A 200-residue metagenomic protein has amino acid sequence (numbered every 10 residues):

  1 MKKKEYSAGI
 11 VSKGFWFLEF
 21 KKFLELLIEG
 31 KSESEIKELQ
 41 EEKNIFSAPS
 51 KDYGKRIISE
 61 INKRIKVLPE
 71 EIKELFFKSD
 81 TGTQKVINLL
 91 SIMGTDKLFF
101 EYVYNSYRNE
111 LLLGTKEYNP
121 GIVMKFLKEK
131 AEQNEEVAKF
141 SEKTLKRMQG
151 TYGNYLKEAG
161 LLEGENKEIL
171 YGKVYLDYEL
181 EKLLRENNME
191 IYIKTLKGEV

Functional and structural regions predicted by a protein language model:
M1-V86: Eukaryotic partner-binding/assembly regions in large regulatory complexes
S7-G14, A48, I87-L90, G94 (+3 more regions): Short, solvent-exposed segments of well-ordered alpha helices
I10-K13, K22, L26, G30 (+4 more regions): Leucine-rich, amphipathic alpha-helical/linker segments
S34-Q40, G114-K139: Short acidic, hydrophobic short linear motifs in intrinsically disordered regions
S47-S50, K128-M148: Short, positively charged loop/turn segments that connect secondary-structure elements
R64-V67, N105, N109, E129-Q133 (+2 more regions): Amphipathic alpha-helical interaction surfaces
V86-L90, G94-K116: Positively charged, polyanion-binding regions of nucleic-acid-associated proteins
A138-V200: Accessory, usually C-terminal, subdomains that scaffold auxiliary metal cofactors
